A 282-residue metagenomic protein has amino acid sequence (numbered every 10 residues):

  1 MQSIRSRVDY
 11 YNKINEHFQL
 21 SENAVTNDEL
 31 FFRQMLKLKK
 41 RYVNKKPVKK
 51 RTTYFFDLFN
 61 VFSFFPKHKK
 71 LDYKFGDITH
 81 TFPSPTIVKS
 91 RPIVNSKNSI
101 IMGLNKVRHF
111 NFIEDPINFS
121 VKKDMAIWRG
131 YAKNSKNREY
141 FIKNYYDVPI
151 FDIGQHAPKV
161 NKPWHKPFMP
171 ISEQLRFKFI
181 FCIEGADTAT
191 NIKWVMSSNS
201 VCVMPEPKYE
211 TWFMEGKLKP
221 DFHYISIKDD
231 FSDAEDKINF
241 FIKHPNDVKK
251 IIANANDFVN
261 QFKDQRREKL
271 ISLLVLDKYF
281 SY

Functional and structural regions predicted by a protein language model:
M1-S198, P205-I227, K237: Nucleotide-sugar donor-binding catalytic core of glycosyltransferases
N137, N144-Y145, D233, H244 (+1 more regions): Residue-level recognition of alpha-helix termini/interfacial anchor residues
R138-K143, I238-N239, N256, L273-L276: Non-transmembrane alpha-helical segments in soluble domains of secreted/periplasmic/extracellular proteins
K228-D247: C-terminal "capping" alpha-helix adjacent to the active site of nucleotide-linked donor transferases in cell-envelope
A234, I251, R267-E268: Hydrophobic alpha-helical packing elements
D247-Q261: A short, well-ordered alpha-helix in the C-terminal region of glycosyltransferases
Q265-Y282: C-terminal alpha-helical cap of glycosyltransferases
